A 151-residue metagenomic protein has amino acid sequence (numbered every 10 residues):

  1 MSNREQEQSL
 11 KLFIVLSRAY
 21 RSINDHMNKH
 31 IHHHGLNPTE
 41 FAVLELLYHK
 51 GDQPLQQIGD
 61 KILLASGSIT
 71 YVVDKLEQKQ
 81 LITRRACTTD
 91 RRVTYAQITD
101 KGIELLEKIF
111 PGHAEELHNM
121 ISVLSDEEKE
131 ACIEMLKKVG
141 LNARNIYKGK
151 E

Functional and structural regions predicted by a protein language model:
M1-H34, L81: N-terminal leader segment of winged-helix/HTH proteins
M1-R4, D126-E151: C-terminal regulatory/oligomerization modules of transcriptional regulators
K11-I14, A42, E130: Active-site phosphate/pyrophosphate-handling residues
S17, E45-H49, F110, K137: Short, locally clustered residues in the helix-turn-helix/winged-helix DNA-binding domain
R21-A65, K79: N-terminal helix-turn-helix DNA-binding core of bacterial DNA-binding proteins
N24, D74-E134: Charged, amphipathic alpha-helical coiled-coil/dimerization segments
H34-T39, S68, T99, S125 (+1 more regions): Short helix-coil-helix linker/hinge
L64-S68, V72: Helix-turn-helix DNA-binding motif, specifically the short coil turn and the N-cap/start of the second
